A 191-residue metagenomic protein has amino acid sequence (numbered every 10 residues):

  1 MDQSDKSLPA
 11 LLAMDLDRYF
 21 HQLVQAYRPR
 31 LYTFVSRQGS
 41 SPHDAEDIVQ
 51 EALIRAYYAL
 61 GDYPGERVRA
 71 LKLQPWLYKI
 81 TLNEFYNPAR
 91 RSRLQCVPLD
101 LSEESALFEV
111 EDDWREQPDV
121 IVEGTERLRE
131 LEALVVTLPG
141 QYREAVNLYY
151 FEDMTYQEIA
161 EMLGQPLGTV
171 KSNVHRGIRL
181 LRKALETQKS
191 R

Functional and structural regions predicted by a protein language model:
D2-D5, Q95-G124: Internal acidic/polar
A10-T33: A short, charge-rich alpha-helical start-of-domain segment used by transcription regulators
A13-M14, S40, L53-L71, R91-S92: Sigma70-family region 2
A26-P29, R37-Q38, V136, N147-M154: Short helix-capping/turn signature of helix-turn-helix
T33, D47-I54, L71-N83: Structural recognition of an alpha-helix C-terminal capping motif at a helix-to-coil junction
G61-P64, K79-L99, G124: Arg/Lys-rich amphipathic alpha helix in sigma70-family domain 2
L82, Y86, L128-V135, Y142 (+3 more regions): DNA-recognition helix of helix-turn-helix
